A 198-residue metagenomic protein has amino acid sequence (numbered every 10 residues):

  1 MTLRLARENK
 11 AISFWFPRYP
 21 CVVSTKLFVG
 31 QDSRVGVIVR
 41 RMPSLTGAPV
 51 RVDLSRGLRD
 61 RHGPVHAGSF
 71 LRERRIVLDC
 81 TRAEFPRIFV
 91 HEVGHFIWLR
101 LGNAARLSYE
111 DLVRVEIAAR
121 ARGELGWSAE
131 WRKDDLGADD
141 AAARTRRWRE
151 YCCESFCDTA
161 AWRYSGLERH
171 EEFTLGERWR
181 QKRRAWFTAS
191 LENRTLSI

Functional and structural regions predicted by a protein language model:
A6-W15, Y19-P20, R34-A48, G57-V65 (+1 more regions): Metalloprotease/metallohydrolase-associated module, dominated by Zn2+-dependent proteases
S13, A48-F89, V93-L107, D111-L112: Active-site scaffold of zinc-dependent metalloenzymes
Q31, R82, P86, V90 (+2 more regions): Hydrophobic (often cysteine-bearing) scaffold residues that line and stabilize catalytic clefts of nucleotide/cofactor
